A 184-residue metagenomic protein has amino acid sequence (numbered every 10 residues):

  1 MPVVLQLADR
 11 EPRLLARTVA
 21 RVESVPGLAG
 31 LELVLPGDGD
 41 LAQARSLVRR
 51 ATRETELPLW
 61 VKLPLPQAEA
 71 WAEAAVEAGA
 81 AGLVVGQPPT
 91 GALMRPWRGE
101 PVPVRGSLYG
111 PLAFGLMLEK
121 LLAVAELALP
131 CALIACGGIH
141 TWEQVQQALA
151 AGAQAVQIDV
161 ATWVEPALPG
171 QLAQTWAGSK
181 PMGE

Functional and structural regions predicted by a protein language model:
M1-A42: Active-site beta->alpha loop and helix N-cap motifs at the rims of alpha/beta catalytic domains
M1-L5, T52-P64, V124-C136: Short beta-strand/loop segments at the ligand-binding rim of alpha/beta enzyme cores
L7-A8, D40, V61-P64, Y109-A113 (+2 more regions): Glycine- and other small-residue-rich loops at beta-strand/loop junctions that grip anionic moieties
R13-R21, P66-A81, L122-P130, I139-I158: Catalytic cores of alpha/beta
E23, V48-E56, V76, L121-A128 (+2 more regions): Surface-exposed amphipathic alpha-helices with a cationic face
A29-G37, G82-A92, G138-I139, Q144-L172: Glycine-rich phosphate-binding active-site loops on the catalytic face of alpha/beta enzymes
L33-Q43, A72-C131, L168-Q171: Glycine/Thr-rich beta-alpha phosphate-binding loop at enzyme active sites
F114, G170, Q174-E184: Extended, intrinsically disordered, low-complexity segments
